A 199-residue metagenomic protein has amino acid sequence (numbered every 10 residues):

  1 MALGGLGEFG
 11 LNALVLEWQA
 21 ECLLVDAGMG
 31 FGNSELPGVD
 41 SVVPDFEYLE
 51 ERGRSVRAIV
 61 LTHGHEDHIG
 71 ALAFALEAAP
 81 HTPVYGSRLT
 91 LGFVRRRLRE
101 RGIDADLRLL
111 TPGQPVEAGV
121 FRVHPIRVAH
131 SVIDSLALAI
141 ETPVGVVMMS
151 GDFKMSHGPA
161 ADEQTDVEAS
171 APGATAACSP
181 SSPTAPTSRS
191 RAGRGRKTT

Functional and structural regions predicted by a protein language model:
M1-V60, H65-T199: His/Asp/Glu-rich metal-coordinating catalytic cores of metallo-dependent phosphodiesterases/hydrolases acting on
